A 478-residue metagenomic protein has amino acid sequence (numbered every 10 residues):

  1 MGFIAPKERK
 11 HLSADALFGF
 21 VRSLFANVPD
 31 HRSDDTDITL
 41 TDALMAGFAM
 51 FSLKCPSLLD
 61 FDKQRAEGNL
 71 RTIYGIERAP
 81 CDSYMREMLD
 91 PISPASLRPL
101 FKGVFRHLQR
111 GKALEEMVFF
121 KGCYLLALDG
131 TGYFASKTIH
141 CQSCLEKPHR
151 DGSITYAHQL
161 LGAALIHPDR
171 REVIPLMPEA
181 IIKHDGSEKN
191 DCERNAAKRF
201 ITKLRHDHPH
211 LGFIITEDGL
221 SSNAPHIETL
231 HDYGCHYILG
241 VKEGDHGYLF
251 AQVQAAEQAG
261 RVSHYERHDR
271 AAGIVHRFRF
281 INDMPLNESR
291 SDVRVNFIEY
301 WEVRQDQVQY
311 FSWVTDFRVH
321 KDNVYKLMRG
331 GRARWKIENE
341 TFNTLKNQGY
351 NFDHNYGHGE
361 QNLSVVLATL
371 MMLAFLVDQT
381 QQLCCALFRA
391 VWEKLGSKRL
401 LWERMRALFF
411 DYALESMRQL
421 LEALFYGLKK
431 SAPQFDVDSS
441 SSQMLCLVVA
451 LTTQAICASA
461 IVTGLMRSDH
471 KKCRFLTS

Functional and structural regions predicted by a protein language model:
A5, R9-K10, R22-L24, V28 (+5 more regions): A short, flexible helix-boundary coil/loop motif
A14, F61, A66, K321-Y356: Short amphipathic alpha-helical "interface-anchor" segments enriched in bulky aromatics
D15-M45: Basic, short loop/linker segments at the boundary and entry of helix-turn-helix/winged-helix-like folds
D35-G103, L230, Q381: Short, positively charged, Gly/Tyr-enriched micro-motifs that form contact patches at catalytic or ligand/partner
A46, F61, C81, M85 (+9 more regions): Short, conserved catalytic/metal-binding motifs centered on acidic residues
R86-R170, L445: Active-site-proximal, Lys/Arg-enriched surface segment that forms a nucleic-acid-binding/basic interface patch
P148-L211: Electropositive, glycine- and tryptophan-enriched low-complexity nucleic-acid-binding patches
K242-R334: An anionic, glycine-rich sequence signature occurring as long contiguous blocks
